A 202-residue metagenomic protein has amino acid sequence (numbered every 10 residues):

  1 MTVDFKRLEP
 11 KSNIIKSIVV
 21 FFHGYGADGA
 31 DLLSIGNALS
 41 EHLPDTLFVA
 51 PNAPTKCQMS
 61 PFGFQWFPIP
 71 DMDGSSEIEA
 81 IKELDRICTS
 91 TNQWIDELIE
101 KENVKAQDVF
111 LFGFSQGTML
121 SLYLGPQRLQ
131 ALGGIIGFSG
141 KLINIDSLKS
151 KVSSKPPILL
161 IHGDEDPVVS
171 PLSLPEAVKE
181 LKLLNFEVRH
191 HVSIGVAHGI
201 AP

Functional and structural regions predicted by a protein language model:
T2-V104, D108: Serine-hydrolase catalytic machinery in alpha/beta-hydrolase-like enzymes
K16, A106-Q107, S153-I158, L184-E187: Short, proline-enriched alpha-helix->beta-strand connector loops that line the catalytic pocket of alpha/beta-hydrolase
G29-A30, D146, A201: Short N-terminal helix/helix-N-cap motif within the alpha/beta-hydrolase-1
N52-K56, K141, V196: Short beta-to-alpha linker loops that shape the active-site pocket of alpha/beta-hydrolase fold enzymes
I99, Q107-S154: Primarily recognizes the serine-hydrolase "nucleophile elbow" in alpha/beta-hydrolase and SGNH/GDSL folds
L159-H162, D166: Short beta-strand/loop motif that positions the catalytic acidic residue of the alpha/beta-hydrolase fold
L172-P202: C-terminal catalytic histidine-bearing segment of alpha/beta-hydrolase fold enzymes
